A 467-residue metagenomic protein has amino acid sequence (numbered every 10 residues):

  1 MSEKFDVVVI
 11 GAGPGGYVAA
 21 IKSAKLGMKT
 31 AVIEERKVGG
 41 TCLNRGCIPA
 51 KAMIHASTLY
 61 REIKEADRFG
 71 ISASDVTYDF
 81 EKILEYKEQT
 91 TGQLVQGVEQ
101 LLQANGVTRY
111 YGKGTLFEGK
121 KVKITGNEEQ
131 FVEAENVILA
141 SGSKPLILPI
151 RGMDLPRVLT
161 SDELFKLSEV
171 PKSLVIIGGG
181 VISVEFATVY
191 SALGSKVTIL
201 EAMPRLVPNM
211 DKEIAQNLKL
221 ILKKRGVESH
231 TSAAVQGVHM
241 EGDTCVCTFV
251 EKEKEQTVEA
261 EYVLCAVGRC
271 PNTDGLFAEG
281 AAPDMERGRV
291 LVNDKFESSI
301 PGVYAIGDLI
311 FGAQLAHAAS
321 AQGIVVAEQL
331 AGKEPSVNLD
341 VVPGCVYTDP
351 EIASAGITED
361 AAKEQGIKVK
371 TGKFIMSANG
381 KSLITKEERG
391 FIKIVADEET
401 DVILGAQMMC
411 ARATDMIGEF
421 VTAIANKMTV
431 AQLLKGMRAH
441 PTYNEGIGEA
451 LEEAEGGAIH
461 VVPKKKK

Functional and structural regions predicted by a protein language model:
S2-F5, I21-M28, I33-V170, T198 (+8 more regions): Glycine-rich flavin
S2-G13, V170-G180: Beta1/beta-strand and adjacent pyrophosphate-binding region of the FAD-binding site in flavoprotein oxidoreductases
V8-G15, A19, A24-R36, T41 (+4 more regions): Flexible, glycine-rich terminal cap/loop adjacent to redox cofactors in electron-transfer oxidoreductases
V8-I10, G114, V132-G142, I177 (+2 more regions): Short hydrophobic core segments
G16, S183-V184: N-terminal Rossmann-fold NAD(P) dinucleotide-binding loop
A20, A24, A187, S191-A192: Gly/Ala-rich phosphate-binding loop of Rossmann-like dinucleotide-binding domains, activating on the conserved
D154-P171, T257-A331: FAD-site-proximal beta/loop scaffold in flavoenzymes
